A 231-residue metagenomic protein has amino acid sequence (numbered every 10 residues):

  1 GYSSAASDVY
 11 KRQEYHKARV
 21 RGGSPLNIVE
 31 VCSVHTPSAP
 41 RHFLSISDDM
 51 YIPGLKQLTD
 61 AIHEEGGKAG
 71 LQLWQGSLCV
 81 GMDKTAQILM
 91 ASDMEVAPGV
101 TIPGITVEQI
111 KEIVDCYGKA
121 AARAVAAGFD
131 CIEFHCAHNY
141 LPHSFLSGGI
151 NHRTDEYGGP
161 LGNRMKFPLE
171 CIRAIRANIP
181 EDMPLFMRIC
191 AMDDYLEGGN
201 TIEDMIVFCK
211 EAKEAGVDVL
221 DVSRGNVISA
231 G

Functional and structural regions predicted by a protein language model:
G1-A6, Y10: Single conserved hydrophobic/aromatic residue that forms the stacking wall/gate of nucleotide- or nucleobase-binding
S4, L26-I28: Short hydrophobic-aromatic micro-motifs
K17-G22, L26, S33-H42, M50-K56 (+3 more regions): Alpha/beta enzyme core
T59: N-terminal phosphate-binding or glycine-rich loops at protein starts, especially the Walker A/P-loop of NTPases
